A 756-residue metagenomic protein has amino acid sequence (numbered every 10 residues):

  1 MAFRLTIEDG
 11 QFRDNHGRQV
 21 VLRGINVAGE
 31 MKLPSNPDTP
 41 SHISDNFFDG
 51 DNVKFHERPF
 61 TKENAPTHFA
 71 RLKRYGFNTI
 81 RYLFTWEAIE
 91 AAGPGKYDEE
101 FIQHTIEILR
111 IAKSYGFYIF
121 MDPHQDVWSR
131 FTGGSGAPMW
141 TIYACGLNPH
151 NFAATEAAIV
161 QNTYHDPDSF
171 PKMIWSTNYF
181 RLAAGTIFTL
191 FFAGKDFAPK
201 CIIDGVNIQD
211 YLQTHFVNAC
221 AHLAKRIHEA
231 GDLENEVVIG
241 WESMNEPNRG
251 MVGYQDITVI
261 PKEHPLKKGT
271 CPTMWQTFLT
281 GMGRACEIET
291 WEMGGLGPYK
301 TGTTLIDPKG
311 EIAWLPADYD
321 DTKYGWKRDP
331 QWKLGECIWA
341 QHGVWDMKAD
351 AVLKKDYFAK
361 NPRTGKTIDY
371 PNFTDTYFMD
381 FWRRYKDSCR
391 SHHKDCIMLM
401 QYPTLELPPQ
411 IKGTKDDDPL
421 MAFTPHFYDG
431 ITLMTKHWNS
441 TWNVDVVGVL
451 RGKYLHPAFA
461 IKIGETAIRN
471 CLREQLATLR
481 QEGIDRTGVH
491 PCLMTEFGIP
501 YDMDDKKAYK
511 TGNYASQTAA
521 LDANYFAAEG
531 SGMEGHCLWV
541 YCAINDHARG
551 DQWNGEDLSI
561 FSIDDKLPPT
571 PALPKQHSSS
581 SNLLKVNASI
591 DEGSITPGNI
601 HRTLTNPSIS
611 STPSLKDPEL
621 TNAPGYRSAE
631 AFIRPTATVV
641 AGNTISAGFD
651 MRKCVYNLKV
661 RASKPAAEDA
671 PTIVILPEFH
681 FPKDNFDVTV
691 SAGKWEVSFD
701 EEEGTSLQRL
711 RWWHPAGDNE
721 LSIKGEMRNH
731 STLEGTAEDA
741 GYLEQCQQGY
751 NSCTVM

Functional and structural regions predicted by a protein language model:
M1-D14, F131-S135, M139-Y143, L147-D168 (+9 more regions): Eukaryotic N-terminal targeting leaders
M1-T79, C145, H150-F152: N-terminal carbohydrate-binding accessory modules
Q11, V27, K32, Q125-D126 (+8 more regions): Conserved beta-strand elements of beta-rich interaction domains across eukaryotes, especially beta-propellers
P40-S41, E57-L72, N218-R226, E474-L479 (+1 more regions): Short, acidic/polar
Y75-I102: Aromatic-lined carbohydrate-binding/catalytic grooves of carbohydrate-active enzymes
Q103, F120-M121: Transmembrane beta-barrel strand/turn architecture of Gram-negative outer membrane proteins
R110, S114, Y118-F120, D126-I463 (+3 more regions): Active-site region of glycoside hydrolase catalytic domains
S129, Q410-T435, N439, V444-A458 (+7 more regions): Aromatic-rich peripheral "rim/lid" segments of glycoside hydrolase catalytic domains that contact and position glycan
